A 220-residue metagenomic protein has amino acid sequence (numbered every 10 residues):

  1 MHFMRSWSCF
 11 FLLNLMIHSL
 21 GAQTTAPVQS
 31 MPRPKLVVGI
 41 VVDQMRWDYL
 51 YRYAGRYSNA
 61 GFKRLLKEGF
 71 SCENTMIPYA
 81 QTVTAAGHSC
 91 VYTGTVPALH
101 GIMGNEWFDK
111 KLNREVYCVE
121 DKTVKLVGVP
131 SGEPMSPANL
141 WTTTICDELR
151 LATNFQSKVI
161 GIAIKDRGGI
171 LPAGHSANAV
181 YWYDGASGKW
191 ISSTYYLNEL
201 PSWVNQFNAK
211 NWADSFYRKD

Functional and structural regions predicted by a protein language model:
M1-C9: Bacterial N-terminal signal peptides that target proteins for export
S8-H18: Bacterial N-terminal signal peptides
Q23-F70: Active-site-proximal N-terminal segment of extracellular/periplasmic enzymes that hydrolyze or transfer
V28, R46-R52, T75-P78, P130-P137: Second-shell loop/turn segments in exported
V41, R46, S58-F62, G87-H88 (+2 more regions): Stable alpha-helical elements in mature extracytoplasmic
W47-Y51, T84, G169-A173: Extracytoplasmic/secreted cell-surface and envelope-processing proteins
L50-L99, K158-I162: Short, structured active-site-proximal loop/turn typified by the sulfatase FGly-forming signature C/S-X-P-X-R
V96, G104-D220: His/Asp/Glu-rich, glycine-adjacent segments that coordinate divalent cations and/or stabilize oxyanion chemistry on
